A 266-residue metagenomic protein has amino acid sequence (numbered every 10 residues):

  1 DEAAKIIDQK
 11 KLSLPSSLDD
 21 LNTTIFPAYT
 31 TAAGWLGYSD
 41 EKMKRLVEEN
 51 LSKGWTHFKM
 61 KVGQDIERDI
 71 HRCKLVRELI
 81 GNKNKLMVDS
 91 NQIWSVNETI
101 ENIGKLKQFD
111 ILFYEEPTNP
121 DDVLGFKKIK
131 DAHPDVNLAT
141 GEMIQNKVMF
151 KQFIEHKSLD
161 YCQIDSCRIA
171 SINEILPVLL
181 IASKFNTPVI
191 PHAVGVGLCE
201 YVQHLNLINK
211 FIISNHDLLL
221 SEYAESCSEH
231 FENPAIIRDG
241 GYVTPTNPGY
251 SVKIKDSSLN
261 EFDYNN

Functional and structural regions predicted by a protein language model:
D1-L86, N91-I100, G104-Q108, F231-N266: N-terminal capping/lid subdomain adjacent to the active-site entrance of alpha/beta enzymes
P27-A33, T56-M60, N84-S90, Y114-E115 (+4 more regions): Hydrophobic faces of well-ordered beta-strands that scaffold small-molecule active sites in alpha/beta enzyme cores
Y38-E41, Q64-I80, S95-T99, T118-D131 (+2 more regions): Active-site-adjacent beta->alpha loops and helix N-cap segments on the catalytic face of soluble alpha/beta enzymes
G104, D110, D121-P248: Shared catalytic-loop signature of beta/alpha-barrel
